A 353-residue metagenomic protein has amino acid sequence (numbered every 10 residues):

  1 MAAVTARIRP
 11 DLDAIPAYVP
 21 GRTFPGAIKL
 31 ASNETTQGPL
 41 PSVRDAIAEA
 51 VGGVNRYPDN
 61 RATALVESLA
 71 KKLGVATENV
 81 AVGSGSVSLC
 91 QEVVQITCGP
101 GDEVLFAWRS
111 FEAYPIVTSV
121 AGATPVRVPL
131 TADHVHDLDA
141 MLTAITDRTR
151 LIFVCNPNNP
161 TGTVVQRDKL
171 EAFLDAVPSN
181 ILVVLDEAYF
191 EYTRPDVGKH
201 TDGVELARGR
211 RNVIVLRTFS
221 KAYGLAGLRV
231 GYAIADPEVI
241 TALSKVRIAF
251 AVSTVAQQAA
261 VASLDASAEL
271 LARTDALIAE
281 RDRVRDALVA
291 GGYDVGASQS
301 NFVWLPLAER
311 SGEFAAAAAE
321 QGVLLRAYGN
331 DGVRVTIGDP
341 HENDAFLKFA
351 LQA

Functional and structural regions predicted by a protein language model:
M1-R56: N-terminal "arm"/small-domain region of PLP-dependent enzymes with the aminotransferase-like
P58-E103, A121: Phosphate-binding glycine-rich loop
I96-V154: PLP-dependent aminotransferase-like
S119, H136-D147, P160-V183, E187-A222: Active-site pre-lysine segment of PLP-dependent enzymes
P125-P129, L151-P157, V183-E187, G296-S298 (+1 more regions): Short beta-strands and strand-loop turn motifs
N212-V289, Y293-G296: PLP-dependent aminotransferase class I/II
L277-I278, D282, D286-Q321, I337: Conserved PLP-binding catalytic core of the aspartate aminotransferase-like
A316-A353: PLP-dependent enzyme catalytic core of the Aspartate aminotransferase-like
